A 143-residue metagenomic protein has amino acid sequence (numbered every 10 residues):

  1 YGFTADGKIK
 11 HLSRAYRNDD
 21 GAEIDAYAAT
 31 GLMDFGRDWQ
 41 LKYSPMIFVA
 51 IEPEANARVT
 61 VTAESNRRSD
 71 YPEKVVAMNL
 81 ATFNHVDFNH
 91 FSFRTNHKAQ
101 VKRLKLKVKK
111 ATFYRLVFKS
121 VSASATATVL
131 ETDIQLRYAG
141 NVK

Functional and structural regions predicted by a protein language model:
Y1-K143: Beta-sheet repeat architectures centered on beta-propellers
